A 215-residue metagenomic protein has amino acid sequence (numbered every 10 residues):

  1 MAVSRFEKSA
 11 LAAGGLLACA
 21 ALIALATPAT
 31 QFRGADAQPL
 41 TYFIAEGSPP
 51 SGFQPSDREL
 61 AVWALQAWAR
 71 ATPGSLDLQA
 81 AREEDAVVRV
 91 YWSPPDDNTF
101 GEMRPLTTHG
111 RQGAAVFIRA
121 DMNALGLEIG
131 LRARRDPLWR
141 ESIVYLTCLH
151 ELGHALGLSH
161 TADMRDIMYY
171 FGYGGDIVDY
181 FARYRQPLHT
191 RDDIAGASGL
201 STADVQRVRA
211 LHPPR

Functional and structural regions predicted by a protein language model:
A2-P55, L65, N98, E102-H109 (+2 more regions): Disordered inhibitory propeptide/activation segment of secreted metzincin zinc metalloprotease zymogens, centered on
D36-S51, M122-I129, R185-R191: Acidic/histidine-rich, surface-exposed loop or edge segments in extracytoplasmic proteins
Y42, W68, H150-G153, M168 (+1 more regions): Divalent metal-coordination and catalytic microenvironments
G52-F53, P137, D192-D193: Residue-level detector of alpha-helix boundaries and kinks
D57-D163, Y173-D176: Metzincin-family zinc-dependent endopeptidase catalytic domain
M164-R215: Extracellular (secreted or membrane-anchored) zinc-dependent metallopeptidases, primarily metzincins but also closely
